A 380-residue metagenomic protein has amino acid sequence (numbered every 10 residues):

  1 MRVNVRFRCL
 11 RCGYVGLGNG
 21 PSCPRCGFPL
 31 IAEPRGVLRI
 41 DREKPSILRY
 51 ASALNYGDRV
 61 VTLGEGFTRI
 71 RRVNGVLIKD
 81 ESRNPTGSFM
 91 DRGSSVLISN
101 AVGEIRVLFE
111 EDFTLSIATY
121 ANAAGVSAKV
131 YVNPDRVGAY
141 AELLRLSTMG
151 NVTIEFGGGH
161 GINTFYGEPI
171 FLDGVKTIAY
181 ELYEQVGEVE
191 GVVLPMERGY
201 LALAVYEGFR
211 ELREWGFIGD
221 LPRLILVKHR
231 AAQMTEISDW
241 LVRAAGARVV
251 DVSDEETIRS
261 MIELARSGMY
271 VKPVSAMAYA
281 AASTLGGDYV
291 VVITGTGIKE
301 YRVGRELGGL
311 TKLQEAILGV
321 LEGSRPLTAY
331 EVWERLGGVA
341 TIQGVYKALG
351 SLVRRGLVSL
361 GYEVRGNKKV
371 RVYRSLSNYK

Functional and structural regions predicted by a protein language model:
M1-G319, L327-W333, G338-G344, R354 (+1 more regions): PLP-dependent amino-acid enzyme catalytic core
